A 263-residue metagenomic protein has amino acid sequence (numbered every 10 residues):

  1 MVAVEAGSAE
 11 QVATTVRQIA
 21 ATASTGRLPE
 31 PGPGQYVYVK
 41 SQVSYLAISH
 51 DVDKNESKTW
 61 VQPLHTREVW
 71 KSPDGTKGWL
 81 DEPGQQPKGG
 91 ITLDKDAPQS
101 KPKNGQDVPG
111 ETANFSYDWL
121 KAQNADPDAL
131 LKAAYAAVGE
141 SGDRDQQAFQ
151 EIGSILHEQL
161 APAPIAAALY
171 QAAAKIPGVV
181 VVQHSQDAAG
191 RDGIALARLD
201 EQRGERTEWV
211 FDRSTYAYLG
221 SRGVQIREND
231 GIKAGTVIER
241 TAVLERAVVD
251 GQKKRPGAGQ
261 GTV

Functional and structural regions predicted by a protein language model:
M1-V263: Intrinsically disordered, low-complexity prosegments and terminal tails associated with secretory/extracytoplasmic
